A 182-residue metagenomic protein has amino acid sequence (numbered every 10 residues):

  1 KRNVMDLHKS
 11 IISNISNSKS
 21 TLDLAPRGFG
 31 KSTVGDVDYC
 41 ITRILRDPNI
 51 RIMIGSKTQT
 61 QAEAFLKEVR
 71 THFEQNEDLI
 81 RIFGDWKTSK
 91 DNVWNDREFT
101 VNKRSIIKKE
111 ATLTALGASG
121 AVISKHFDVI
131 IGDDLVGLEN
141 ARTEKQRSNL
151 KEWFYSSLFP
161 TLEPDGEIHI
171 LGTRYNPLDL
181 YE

Functional and structural regions predicted by a protein language model:
K1-E182: Short, flexible loop motifs at catalytic/binding sites
